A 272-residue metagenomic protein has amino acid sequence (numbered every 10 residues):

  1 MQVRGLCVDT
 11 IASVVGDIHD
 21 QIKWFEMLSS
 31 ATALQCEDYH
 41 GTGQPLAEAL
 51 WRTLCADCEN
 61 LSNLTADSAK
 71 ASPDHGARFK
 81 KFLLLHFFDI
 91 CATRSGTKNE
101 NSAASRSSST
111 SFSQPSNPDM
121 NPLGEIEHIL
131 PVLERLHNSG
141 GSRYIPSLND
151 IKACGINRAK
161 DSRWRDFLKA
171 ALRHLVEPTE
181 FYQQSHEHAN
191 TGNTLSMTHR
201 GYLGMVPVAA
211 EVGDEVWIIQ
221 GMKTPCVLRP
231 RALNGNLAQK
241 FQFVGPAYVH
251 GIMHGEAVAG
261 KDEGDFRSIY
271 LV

Functional and structural regions predicted by a protein language model:
M1-V272: Acidic/Ser/Thr/Pro-rich low-complexity tail/linker regions in eukaryotic proteins
